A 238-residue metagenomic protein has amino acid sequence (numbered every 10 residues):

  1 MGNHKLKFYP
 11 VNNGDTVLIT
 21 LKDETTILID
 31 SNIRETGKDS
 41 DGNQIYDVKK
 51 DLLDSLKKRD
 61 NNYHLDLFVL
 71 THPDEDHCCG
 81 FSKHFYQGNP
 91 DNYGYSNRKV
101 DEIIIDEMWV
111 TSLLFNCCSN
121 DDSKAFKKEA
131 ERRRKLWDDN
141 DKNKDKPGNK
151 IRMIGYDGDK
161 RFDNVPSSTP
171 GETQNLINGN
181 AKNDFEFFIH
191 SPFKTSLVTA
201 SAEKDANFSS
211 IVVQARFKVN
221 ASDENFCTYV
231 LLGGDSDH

Functional and structural regions predicted by a protein language model:
M1-K5, N62, L67, C78-H238: Flexible, acidic/histidine-containing loops and adjacent segments that form or flank the divalent-metal
G2-H64, S209-D235: Conserved beta-strand hairpin/beta-sheet module of binuclear metal-dependent hydrolase folds, prominently
D30, L70, T111: Conserved beta-strand segments of the P-loop GTPase G domain that flank and frequently precede/overlap
H72-H77: Histidine-centered divalent metal-coordination motifs
